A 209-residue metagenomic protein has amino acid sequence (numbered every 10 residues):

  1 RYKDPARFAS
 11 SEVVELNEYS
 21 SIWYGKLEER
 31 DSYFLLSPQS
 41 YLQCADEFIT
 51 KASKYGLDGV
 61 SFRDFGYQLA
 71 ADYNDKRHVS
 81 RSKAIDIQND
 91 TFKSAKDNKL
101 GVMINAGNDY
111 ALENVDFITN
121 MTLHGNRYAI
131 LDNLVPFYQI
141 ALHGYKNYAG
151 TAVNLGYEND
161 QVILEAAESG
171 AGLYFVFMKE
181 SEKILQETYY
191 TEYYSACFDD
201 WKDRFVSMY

Functional and structural regions predicted by a protein language model:
Y2-I49, S53-G56, G66-Y209: Active-site-proximal substrate-binding groove within the catalytic cores of carbohydrate-active enzymes
